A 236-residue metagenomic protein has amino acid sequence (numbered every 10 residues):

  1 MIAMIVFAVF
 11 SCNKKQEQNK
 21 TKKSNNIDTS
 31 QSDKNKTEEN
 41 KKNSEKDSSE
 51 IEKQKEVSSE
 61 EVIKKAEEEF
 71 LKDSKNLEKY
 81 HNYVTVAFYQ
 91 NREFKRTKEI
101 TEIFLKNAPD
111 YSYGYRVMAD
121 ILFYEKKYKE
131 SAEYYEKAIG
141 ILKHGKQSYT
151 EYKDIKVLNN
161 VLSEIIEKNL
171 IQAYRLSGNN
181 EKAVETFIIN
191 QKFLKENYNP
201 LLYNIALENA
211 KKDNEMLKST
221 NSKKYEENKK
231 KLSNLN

Functional and structural regions predicted by a protein language model:
C12-Y83: N-terminal leader/linker segments that initiate helical-solenoid repeat arrays
S74-K75, P109, K143, K195: Short coil turns that delineate tetratricopeptide repeat
K79-Y80, G114, Q147-S148, I166 (+1 more regions): TPR alpha-solenoid repeat register
N82-Y83, V117, E151, L162 (+2 more regions): Canonical tetratricopeptide repeat
T85-V86, D120, Q172: Residue-level recognition of tetratricopeptide repeat
Q90, Y124-E125, L176: Register position in tetratricopeptide repeats
V184-N236: Terminal, low-structured helical/coil segments at or just beyond the last alpha-helical repeat
